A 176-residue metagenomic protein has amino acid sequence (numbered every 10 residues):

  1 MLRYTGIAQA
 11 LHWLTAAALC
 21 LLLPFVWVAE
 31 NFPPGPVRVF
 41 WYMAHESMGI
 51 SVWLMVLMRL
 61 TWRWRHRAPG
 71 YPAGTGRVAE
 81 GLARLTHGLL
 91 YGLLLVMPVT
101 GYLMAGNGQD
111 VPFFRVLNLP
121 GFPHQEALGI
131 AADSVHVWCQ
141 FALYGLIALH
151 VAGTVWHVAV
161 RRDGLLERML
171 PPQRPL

Functional and structural regions predicted by a protein language model:
M1-L176: Membrane-embedded alpha-helical bundles that constitute the cytochrome b-like, heme-associated redox core of multi-pass
